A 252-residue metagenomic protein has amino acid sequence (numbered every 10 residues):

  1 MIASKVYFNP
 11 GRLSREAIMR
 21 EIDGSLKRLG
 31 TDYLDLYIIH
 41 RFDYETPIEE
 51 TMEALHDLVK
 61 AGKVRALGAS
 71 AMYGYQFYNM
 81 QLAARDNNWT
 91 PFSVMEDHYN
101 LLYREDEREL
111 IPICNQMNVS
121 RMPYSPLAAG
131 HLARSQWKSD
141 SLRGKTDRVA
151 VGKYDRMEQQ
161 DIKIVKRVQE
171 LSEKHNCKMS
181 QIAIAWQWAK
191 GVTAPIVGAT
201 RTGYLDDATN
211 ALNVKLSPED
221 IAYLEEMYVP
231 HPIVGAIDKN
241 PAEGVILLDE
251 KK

Functional and structural regions predicted by a protein language model:
I2, S25, L34, P47 (+8 more regions): Conserved, mostly hydrophobic/aromatic
A3-K5, Y37-H40, G68-S70, E96-H98 (+3 more regions): A cross-family glycoside hydrolase active-site/sugar-binding cleft signature
V6, Y73, Y99-Y103, S125-L132 (+2 more regions): Glycine-rich beta-alpha junction loops
F8-E105, E109: Glycine/proline-rich, positively charged, aromatic-decorated active-site loop/lid region on the catalytic face
G30-Y33, Q169-A185: Acyl activation and transfer enzymes in specialized metabolism, enriched for ANL adenylate-forming modules
D106-R143, K178: Aromatic-lined glycan-binding groove of carbohydrate-active enzymes
Q116, D140, G144-E170, K174 (+2 more regions): Terminal-tail/helix-coil boundary detector
A194-Y204: Glycine-rich phosphate-binding active-site loops on the catalytic face of alpha/beta enzymes
